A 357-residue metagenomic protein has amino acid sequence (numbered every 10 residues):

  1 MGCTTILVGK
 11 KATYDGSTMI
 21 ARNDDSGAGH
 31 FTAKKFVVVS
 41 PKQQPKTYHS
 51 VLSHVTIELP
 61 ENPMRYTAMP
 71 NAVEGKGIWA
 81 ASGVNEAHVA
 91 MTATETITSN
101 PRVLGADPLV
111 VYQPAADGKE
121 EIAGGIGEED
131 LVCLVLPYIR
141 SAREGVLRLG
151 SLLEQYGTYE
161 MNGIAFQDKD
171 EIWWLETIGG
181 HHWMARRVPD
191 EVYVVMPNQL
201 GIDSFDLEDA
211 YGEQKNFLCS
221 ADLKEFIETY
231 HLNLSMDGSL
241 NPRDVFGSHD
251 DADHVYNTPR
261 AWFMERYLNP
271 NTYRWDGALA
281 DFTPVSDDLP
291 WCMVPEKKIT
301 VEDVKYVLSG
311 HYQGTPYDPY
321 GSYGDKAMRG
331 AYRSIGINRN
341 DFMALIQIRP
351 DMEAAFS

Functional and structural regions predicted by a protein language model:
G2-E128, R148-D281: A contiguous strand-loop segment
E61-R65, V146, S322-G330: Short Pro/Gly-enriched beta-strand edge/turn motifs at strand-loop
G118-E121, L131-I139: Second-shell loop/turn segments in exported
Y138-E160, K297, G314, P350-M352: Secondary-structure boundary elements
H249-D251, V255-T258, W262-D318, R339: Long, repeat-rich segments with strong aromatic
Y317-S357: Substrate-recognition/cap regions that form aromatic- and gly/pro-loop-enriched pockets for small-molecule ligands
